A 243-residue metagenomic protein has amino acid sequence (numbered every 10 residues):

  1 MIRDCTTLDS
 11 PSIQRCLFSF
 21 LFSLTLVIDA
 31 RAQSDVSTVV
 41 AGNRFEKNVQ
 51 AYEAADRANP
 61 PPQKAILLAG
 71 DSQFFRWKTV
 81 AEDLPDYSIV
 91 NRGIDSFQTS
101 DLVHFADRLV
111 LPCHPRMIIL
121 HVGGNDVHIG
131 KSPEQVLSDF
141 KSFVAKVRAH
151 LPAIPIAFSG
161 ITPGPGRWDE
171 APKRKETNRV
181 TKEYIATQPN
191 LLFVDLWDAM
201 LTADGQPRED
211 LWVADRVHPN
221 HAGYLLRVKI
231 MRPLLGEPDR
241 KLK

Functional and structural regions predicted by a protein language model:
M1-L67, F74, K78, E82-D83 (+1 more regions): N-terminal secretory targeting modules
N59-P61, R108, N125, S138-H150 (+2 more regions): Extracellular glycan-modifying ectodomains
L67-A69, V90: Conserved beta-strand elements of the Class I
F74-V90, T99-L137, A157, I161-P165: Oxyanion-hole/transition-state-stabilizing segment in secreted/luminal serine hydrolases and related acyltransferases
A81, V110, R148, I185-A186 (+1 more regions): N-terminal cationic-hydrophobic initiation segments that often serve targeting/anchoring roles
P133-F143, K173-N178: Charged helix-capping and loop-helix junction motifs
L151-P155: A short helix->loop->beta-strand "cap" motif at the edges of active sites that frequently abuts
P163-K243: Catalytic His-Asp segment of secreted/periplasmic serine-dependent ester chemistry enzymes
